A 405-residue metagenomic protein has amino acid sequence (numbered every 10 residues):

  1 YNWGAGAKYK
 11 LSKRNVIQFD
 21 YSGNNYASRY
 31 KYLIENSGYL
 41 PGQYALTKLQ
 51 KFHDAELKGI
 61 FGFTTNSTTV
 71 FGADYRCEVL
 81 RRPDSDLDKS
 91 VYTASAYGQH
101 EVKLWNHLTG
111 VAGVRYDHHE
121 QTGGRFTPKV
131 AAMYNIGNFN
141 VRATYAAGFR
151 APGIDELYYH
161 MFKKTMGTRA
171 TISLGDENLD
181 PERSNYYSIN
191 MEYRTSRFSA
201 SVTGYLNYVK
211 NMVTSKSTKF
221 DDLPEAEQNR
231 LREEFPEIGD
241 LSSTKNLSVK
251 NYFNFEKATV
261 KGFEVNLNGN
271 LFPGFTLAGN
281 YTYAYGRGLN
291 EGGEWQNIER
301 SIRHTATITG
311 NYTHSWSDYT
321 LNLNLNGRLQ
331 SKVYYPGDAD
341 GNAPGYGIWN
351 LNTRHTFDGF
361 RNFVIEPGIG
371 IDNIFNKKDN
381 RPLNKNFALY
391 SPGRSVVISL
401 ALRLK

Functional and structural regions predicted by a protein language model:
Y1-T122, P128, N135, S201-G204 (+1 more regions): Face-selective signature of the C-terminal outer-membrane beta-barrel domain
A5-Y9, A55-F61, A96-V102, V130-Y134 (+9 more regions): Residues on the lipid-exposed face of transmembrane beta-strands in outer-membrane beta-barrel proteins
S12-R14, G62-N66, W105-T109, N135-F139 (+11 more regions): Outer-membrane beta-barrel channels and translocator barrels
F19-G23, F71-C77, A112-Y116, A132 (+7 more regions): Transmembrane beta-barrel strands of outer-membrane/channel proteins
G42-K58, S95-Y97, D180, T195 (+3 more regions): Outer membrane beta-barrel strand-and-loop segments of large Gram-negative receptors, especially TonB-dependent
T65, V70, K103-H107, L206-Y208 (+1 more regions): Gram-negative outer-membrane beta-barrel transporters
D84-L87, E120-R125, Y134, N138-Y187 (+5 more regions): Surface-exposed extracellular loop regions of Gram-negative outer-membrane beta-barrel proteins, predominantly
A146, T276-Y283, N297-K405: Conserved C-terminal beta-signal and adjacent last beta-strands/turns of outer-membrane beta-barrel proteins
